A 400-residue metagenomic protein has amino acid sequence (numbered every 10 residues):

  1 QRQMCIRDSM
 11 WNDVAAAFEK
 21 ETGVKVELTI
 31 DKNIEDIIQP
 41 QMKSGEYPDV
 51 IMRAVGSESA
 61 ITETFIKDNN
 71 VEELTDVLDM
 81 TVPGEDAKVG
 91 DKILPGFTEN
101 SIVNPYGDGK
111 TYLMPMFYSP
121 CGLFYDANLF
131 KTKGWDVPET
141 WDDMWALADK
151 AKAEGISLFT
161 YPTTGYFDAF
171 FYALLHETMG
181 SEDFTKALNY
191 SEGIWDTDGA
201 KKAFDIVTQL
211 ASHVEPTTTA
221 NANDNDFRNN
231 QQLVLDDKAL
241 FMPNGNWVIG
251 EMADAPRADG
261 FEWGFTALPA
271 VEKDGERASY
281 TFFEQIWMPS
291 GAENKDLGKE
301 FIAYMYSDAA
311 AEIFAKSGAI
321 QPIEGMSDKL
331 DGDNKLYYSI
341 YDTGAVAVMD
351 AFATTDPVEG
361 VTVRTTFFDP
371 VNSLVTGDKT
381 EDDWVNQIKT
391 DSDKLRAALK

Functional and structural regions predicted by a protein language model:
R2-I6: Short, small-residue-biased leader/transition segments that mark boundaries at the very start of proteins
D13-V14, E63-T64, F170-A173, E177 (+1 more regions): Extracytoplasmic/periplasmic substrate-binding proteins
A16, K20, S44, K110 (+5 more regions): Extracytoplasmic/periplasmic substrate-recognition and gating elements
E58-C121, W145: Hinge/lid segment of periplasmic solute-binding proteins
E73, W247-D254, L268, E272 (+2 more regions): Mature extracytoplasmic/periplasmic domains
S101-M116, C121, W145-G193, N230 (+1 more regions): Extracytoplasmic/periplasmic solute-binding protein
Y106, L188, S279-Y280, G318-G325 (+1 more regions): C-terminal capping/gating helix-and-loop segments adjacent to ligand/active sites or protein-protein/ligand interfaces
A148-A151, N189-N221: Glycine-centered hinge/linker elements that transmit conformational signals in sensory and ligand-binding systems
